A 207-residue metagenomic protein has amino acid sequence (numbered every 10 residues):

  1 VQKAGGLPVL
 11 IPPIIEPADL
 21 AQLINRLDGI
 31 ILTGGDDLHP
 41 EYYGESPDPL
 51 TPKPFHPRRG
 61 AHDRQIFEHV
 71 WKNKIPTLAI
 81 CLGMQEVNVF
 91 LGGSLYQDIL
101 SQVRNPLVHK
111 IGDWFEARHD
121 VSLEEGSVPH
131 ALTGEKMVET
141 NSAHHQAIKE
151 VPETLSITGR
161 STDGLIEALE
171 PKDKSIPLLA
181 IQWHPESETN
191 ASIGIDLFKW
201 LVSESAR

Functional and structural regions predicted by a protein language model:
V1-L78, V89-F90, Y96, L100-L132 (+5 more regions): N-terminal beta1-alpha1 cap of cysteine-dependent amidohydrolase-like domains
C81: Conserved G/P- and acidic residue-centered "switch" motifs that form tight phosphate/ATP-binding loops in soluble
M84-V87: Hydrophobic, aromatic-enriched interface-forming segments
L179-W183: Active-site-proximal beta-strand elements of phosphoester/diester hydrolases
